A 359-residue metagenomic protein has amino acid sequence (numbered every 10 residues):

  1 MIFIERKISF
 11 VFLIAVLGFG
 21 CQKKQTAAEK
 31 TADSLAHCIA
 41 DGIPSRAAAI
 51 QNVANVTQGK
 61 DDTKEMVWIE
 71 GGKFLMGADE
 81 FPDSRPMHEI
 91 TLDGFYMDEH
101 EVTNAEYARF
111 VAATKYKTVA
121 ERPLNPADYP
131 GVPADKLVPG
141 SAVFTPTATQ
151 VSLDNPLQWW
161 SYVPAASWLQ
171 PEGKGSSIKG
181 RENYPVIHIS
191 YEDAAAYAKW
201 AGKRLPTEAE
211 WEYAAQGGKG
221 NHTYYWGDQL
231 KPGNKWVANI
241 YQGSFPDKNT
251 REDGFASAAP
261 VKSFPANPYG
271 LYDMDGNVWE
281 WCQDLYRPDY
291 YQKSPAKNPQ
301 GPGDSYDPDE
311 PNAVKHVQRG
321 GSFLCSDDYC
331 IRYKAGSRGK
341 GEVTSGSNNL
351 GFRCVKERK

Functional and structural regions predicted by a protein language model:
I2-S9: Bacterial N-terminal signal peptides that target proteins for export
F19-G20: C-terminal motif of bacterial Sec signal peptides marking the signal peptidase cleavage site
Q25-L35, G42-R46, W68-I69, L75 (+2 more regions): Functional-site microenvironments in short loops/helix caps that host divalent-cation chemistry
A32-D62: N-terminal low-complexity, Pro/Thr/Ser-rich intrinsically disordered segments that act as propeptides or flexible
K60-A78: Mature N-terminal segment immediately following signal peptide/propeptide cleavage in secreted/periplasmic
F74-D93, K174-S177: Short, conserved catalytic-motif segment at the N-terminal edge
E99, N104-V111, S190-A196, E212: Short, solvent-exposed alpha-helical surface patches in non-cytosolic proteins
S347-K359: Short, structured beta-strand segments at or near domain termini in extracellular proteins/domains
